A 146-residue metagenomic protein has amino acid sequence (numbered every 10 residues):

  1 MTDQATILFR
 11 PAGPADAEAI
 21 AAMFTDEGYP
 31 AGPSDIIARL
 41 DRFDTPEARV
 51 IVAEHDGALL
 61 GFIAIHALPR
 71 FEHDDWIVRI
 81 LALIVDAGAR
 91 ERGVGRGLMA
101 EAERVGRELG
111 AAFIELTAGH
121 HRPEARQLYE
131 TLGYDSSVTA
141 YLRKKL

Functional and structural regions predicted by a protein language model:
D3-I7, P11-D75, L81, S136: Acetyl-CoA-dependent GNAT
I63, V78, I114, A140-L142: Conserved beta-strand core positions
L68, L81, D86, R90 (+1 more regions): Residue-level recognition of the GNAT/N-acetyltransferase active site
V85, E91-R104, Q127, T131: Conserved acetyl-CoA-binding loop-helix of GNAT-fold acetyltransferases
R90, L116-A125, R143: Conserved beta-strand-loop-alpha-helix junction that forms the acyl-donor binding cleft
M99, G106-A118: Conserved GNAT acetyl-CoA-binding A-motif
E130-T139: Conserved acetyl-CoA-binding loop of GNAT-fold acetyltransferases
